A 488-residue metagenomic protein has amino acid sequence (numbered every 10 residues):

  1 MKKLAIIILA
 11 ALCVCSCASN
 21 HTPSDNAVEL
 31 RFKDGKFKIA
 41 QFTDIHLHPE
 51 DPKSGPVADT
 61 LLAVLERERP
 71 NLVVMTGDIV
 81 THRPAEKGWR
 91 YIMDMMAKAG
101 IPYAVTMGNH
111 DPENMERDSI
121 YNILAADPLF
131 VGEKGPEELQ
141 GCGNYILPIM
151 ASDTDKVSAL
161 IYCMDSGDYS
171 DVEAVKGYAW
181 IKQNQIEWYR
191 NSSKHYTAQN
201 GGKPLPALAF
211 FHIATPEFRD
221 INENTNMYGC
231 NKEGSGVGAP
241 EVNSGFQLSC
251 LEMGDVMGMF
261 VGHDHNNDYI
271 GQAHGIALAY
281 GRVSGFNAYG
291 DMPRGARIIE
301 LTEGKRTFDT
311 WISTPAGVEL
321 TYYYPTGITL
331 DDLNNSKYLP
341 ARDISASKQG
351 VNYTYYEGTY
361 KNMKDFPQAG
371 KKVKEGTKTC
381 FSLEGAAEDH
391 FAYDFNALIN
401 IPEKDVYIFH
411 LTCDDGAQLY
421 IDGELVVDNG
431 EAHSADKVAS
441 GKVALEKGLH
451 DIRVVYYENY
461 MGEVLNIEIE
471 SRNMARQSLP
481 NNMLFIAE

Functional and structural regions predicted by a protein language model:
C13-S16: C-terminal motif of bacterial Sec signal peptides marking the signal peptidase cleavage site
S19-Y91: N-terminal active-site segment of His-dependent metallophosphoesterases
D25-E29, I146-A151, I161, F246-E252 (+1 more regions): Binuclear metal-dependent phosphoesterase catalytic core
A40-A58, V80-K87, L129, V172-W180 (+2 more regions): Acidic/histidine-rich helix-loop elements that form or flank divalent-metal/phosphate-binding sites at the catalytic
H48-D51, T81-P84, V105-E116, Y169-V172 (+3 more regions): Active-site environment of divalent metal-dependent phosphoester hydrolases
R69-N71, L160-C163, V175-D268: His/acidic metal-ligating clusters that form di-metal
R90-G202, R297-T302: Extended active-site neighborhood of metal-dependent phosphoesterases/phosphodiesterases
N335-I408, T412-E488: Extracellular/secretory pathway-exposed regions associated with glycan biology
